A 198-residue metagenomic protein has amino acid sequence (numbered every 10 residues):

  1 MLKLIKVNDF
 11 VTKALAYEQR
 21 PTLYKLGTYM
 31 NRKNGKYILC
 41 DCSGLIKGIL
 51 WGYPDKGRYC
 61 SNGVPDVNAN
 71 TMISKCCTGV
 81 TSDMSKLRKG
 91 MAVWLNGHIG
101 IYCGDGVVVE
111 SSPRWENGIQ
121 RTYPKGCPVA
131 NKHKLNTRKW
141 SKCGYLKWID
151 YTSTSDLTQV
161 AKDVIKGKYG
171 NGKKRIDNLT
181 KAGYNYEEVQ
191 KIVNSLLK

Functional and structural regions predicted by a protein language model:
M1-L4, K147-Q159, K198: Low-complexity, Pro/Thr/Ser/Gly/Ala-rich linker/spacer regions in secreted, extracellular modular proteins
M1-N62, N96-H98, V109-S111: N-terminal capping segments
V7-A14, S43-K47, L157-A161, K173-I176 (+1 more regions): Extracytoplasmic/secreted envelope proteins and their assembly/folding machinery, especially bacterial periplasmic
K89-M91: Loop/turn positions that initiate beta-strands
I101-N131: Catalytic Cys-His active-site segments of thiol-dependent hydrolases/isopeptidases
V129-S155: Low-complexity, Gly/Ser/Thr/Pro-rich intrinsically disordered linker/tail segments
I165-I176, Y184-Y186: Extracytoplasmic Gram-positive cell-surface binding/anchoring modules and repeats
A182-K198: Repeat-associated, polar segments at repeat-unit boundaries in modular proteins
